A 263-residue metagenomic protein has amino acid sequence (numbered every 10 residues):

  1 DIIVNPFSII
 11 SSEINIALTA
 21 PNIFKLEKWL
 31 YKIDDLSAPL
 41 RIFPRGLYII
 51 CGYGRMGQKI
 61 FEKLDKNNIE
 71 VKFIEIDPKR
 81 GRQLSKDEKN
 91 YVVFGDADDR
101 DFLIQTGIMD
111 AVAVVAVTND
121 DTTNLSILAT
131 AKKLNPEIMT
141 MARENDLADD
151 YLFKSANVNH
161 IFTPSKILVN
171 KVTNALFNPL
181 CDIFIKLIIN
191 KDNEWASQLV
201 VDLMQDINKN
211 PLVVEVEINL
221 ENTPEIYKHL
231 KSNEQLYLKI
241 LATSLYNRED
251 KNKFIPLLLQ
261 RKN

Functional and structural regions predicted by a protein language model:
D1-L18, K86-L180: Phosphate-bearing ligand-interacting subdomains that bind or position ATP/ADP/UDP/GDP/NAD(P) or nucleotide-linked
I2-Q83, N159-N263: Cytosolic regulatory domains of K+ homeostasis systems
